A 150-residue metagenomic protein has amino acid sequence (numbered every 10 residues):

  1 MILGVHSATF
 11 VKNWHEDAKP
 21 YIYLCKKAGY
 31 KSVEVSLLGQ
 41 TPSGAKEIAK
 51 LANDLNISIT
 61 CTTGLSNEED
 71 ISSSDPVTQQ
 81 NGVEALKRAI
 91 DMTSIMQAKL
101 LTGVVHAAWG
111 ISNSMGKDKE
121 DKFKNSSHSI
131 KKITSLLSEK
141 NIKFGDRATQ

Functional and structural regions predicted by a protein language model:
L3-D17, E69-V83, M115-F123: Active-site mouth loops of central-metabolism enzymes
A8-F10, S36-Q40, G64-N67, H106-A108 (+2 more regions): Active-site beta-loop-alpha junctions enriched in small/polar residues
V11-E16, V35-E47, D70-S72, I111-N113: Acidic-and-aromatic substrate-binding clefts and catalytic sites of carbohydrate-active enzymes
K12-C25, E47, T78-D91: Short, acidic/polar
K19-T41, A89, I95-L100: Catalytic domains of carbohydrate-active enzymes, especially glycoside hydrolases
G44-N56, G64: Aromatic-lined substrate-binding rim segments of carbohydrate-active enzymes
N53-D54, P76-Q150: Active-site acidic/histidine proton-transfer and metal-coordination neighborhood in alpha/beta enzyme cores
S58-L65, T102-V104: Non-cysteine beta-strand/loop elements that form the S-adenosyl-L-methionine
